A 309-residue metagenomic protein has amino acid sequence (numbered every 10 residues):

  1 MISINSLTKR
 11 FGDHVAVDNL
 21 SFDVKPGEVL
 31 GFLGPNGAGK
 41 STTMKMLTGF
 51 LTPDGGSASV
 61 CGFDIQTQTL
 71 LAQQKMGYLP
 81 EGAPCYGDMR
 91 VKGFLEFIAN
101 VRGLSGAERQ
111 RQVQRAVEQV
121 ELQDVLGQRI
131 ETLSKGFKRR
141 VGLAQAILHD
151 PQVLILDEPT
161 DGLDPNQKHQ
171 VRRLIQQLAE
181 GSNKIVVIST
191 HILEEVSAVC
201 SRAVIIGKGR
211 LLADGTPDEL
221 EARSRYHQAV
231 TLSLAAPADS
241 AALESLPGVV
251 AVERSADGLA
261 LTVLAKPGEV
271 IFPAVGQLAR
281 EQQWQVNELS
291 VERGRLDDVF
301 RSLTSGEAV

Functional and structural regions predicted by a protein language model:
G56-T67, L71-A72: Conserved ABC transporter NBD signature motif
E96, N100, A107-V125: Conserved ABC ATPase "signature" region
R129-G136: Conserved ABC ATPase signature
D150: Conserved catalytic motifs of ABC-family nucleotide-binding domains
L154-E158: Catalytic Walker B motif of ABC-type/P-loop ATPase nucleotide-binding domains
R172-K266: ABC transporter nucleotide-binding domain
